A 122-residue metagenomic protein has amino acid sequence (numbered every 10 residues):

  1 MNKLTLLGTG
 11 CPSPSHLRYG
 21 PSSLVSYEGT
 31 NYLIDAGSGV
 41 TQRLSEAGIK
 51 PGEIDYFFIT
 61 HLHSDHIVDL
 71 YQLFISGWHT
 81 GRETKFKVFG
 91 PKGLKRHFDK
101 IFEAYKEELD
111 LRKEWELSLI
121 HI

Functional and structural regions predicted by a protein language model:
M1-I120: Binuclear metal-dependent hydrolase catalytic cores
